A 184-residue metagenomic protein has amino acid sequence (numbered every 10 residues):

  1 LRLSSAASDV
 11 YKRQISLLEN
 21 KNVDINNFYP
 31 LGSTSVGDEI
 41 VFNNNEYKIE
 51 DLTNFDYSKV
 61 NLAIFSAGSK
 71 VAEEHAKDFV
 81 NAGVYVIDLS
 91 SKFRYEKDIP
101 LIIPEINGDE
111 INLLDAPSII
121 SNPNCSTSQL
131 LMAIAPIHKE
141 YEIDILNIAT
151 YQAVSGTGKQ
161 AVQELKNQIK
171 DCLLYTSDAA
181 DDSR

Functional and structural regions predicted by a protein language model:
L1-A7, Y11, Y175-R184: Single conserved hydrophobic/aromatic residue that forms the stacking wall/gate of nucleotide- or nucleobase-binding
S5-L31: N-terminal Rossmann-like dinucleotide-binding module
F28-I49: N-terminal beta-loop-helix "entrance" segment that forms/cooperates in small-molecule cofactor or anionic ligand
N45-E74: A structured beta-alpha segment of the ubiquitous adenosine-cofactor-binding alpha/beta core
A67-G68, S91, N124: Short glycine-/small-residue-rich Rossmann-like dinucleotide-binding loops
V80-Y85, L89-D115: Rossmann-fold NAD(P)-binding glycine/threonine-rich loop
A116-C125: Flexible, glycine/proline-enriched loop segments at strand-loop-helix junctions that form or flank small-ligand binding
S126-S177: Conserved anion/nucleotide-ligand pocket segment
